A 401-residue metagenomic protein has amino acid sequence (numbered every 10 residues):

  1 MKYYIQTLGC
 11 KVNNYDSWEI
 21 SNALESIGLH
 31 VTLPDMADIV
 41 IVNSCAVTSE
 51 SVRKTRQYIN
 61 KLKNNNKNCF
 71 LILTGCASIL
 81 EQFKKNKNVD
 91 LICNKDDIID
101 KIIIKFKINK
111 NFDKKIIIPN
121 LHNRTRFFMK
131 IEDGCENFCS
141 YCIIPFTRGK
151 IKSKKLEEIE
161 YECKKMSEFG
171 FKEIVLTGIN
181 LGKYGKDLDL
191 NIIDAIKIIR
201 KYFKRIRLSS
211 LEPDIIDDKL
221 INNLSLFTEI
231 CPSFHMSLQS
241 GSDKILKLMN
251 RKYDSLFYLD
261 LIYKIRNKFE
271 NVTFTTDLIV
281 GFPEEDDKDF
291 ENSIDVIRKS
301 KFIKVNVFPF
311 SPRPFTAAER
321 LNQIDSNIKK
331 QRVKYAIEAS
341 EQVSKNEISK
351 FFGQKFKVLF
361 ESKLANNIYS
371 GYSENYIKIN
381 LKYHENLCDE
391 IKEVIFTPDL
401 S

Functional and structural regions predicted by a protein language model:
M1-K183, K219-N222, T228, F234 (+6 more regions): Proteins enriched for Cys/Gly/acidic motifs involved in redox and nucleic-acid/cofactor modification
K2, N66, K201-R207: Short, surface-exposed connector motifs at secondary-structure boundaries
V12, V47-E50, P213-I215, G281 (+1 more regions): Glycine-/small-residue-rich active-site loops that bind phosphorylated ligands and cofactors
I41, C76, L176, L208 (+5 more regions): Residue-level signal for inorganic ion chemistry
K154, L190, I215, Y253-L256 (+1 more regions): Residue-level signal for the nucleotide or nucleotide-sugar donor/cofactor binding architecture
E168, I193, K197-I206, I216-L278: Radical SAM/AdoMet-radical enzyme domain recognition
G178-D187, I215-K219, L238-M249, V280-D287 (+1 more regions): Flexible glycine/acidic-rich beta-alpha junction loops that bind and position SAM and/or redox cofactors in anaerobic
R320-S401: Terminal RNA-binding accessory module
